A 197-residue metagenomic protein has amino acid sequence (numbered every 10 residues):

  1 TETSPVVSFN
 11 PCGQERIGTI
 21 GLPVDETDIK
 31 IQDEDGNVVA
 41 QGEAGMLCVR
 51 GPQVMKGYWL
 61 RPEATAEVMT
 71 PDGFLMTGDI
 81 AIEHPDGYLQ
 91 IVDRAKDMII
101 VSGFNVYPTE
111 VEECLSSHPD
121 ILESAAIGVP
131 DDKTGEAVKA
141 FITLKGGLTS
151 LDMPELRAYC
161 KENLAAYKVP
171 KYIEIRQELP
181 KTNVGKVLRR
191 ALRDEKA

Functional and structural regions predicted by a protein language model:
T1-E2, G21-V24, I127-P130, E174: Beta-strand->loop->alpha-helix junctions that form or flank phosphate-binding loops in nucleotide-handling enzymes
E2-L89, A95-M98, V111-E112: Conserved AMP-binding/adenylate-forming
V24-T27, I121, P170: Core-facing hydrophobic residues within beta-strands of well-ordered domains
G51, K56-G57, A64-E67, I80-K168 (+3 more regions): AMP-binding/adenylate-forming catalytic core of the ANL superfamily
